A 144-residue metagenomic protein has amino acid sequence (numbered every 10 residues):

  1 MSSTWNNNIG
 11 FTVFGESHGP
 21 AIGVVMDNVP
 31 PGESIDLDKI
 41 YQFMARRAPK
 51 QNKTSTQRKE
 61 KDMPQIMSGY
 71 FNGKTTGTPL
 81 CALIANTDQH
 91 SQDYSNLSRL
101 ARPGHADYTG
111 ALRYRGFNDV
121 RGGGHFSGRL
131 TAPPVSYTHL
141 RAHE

Functional and structural regions predicted by a protein language model:
M1-L130, P134: Generic N-terminal targeting/processing segments that precede catalytic cores or assembly contacts
T138-E144: Conserved small/polar residues in nucleotide/adenosyl-binding loops
